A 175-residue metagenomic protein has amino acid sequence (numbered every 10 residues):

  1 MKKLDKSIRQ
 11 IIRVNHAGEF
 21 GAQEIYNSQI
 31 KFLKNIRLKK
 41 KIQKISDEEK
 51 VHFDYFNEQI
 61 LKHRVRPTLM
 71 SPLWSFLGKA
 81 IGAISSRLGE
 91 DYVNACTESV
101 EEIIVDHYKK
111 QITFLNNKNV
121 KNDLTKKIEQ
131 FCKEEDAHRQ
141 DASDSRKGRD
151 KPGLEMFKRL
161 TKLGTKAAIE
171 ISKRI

Functional and structural regions predicted by a protein language model:
M1-I175: Non-heme di-metal
